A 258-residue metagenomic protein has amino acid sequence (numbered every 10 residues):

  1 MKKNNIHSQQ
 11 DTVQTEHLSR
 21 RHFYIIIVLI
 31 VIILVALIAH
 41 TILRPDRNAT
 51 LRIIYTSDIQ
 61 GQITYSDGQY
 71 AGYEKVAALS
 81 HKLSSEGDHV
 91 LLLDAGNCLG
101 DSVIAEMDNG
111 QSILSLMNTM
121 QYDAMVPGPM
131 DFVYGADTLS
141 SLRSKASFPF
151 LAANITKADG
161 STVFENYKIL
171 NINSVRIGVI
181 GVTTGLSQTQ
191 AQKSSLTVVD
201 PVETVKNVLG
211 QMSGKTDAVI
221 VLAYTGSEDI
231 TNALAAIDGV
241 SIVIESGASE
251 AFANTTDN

Functional and structural regions predicted by a protein language model:
K2-Q14, Y24-L29, L37-N258: Acidic, metal/ion-coordinating pockets
S19-R21: Juxtamembrane/start-of-transmembrane alpha-helix segments at the extracytoplasmic/lumenal side of membrane anchors
